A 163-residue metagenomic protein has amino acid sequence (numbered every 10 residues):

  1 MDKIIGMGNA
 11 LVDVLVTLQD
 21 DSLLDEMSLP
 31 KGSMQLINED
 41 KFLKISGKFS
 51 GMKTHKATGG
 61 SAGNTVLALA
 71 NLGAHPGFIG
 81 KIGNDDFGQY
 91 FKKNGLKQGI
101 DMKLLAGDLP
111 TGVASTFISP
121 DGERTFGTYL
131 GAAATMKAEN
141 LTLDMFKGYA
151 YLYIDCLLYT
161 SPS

Functional and structural regions predicted by a protein language model:
M1-G77: Glycine-rich phosphate/adenosyl-contacting loop at the front of the ribokinase-like
D2, T111-V113: Change "...and in nucleic-acid phosphodiester-cleaving endonucleases..." to "...and in nucleic-acid processing enzymes
M7-N9, K81-N84, G107, P120 (+1 more regions): Cofactor-binding loop segments of dinucleotide-utilizing enzymes, especially the Rossmann-like FAD- and NAD(P)+-binding
G51, P76-M102: A glycine-rich beta-to-alpha transition motif near the start of alpha/beta enzyme domains, typified by
A57-N64, G107-P110, A133-A138: Short secondary-structure boundary/capping elements
K103-A106, T116-C156: Conserved phosphate-binding/catalytic loop of the ribokinase/pfkB sugar-kinase fold
Y159-S163: Conserved small/polar residues in nucleotide/adenosyl-binding loops
